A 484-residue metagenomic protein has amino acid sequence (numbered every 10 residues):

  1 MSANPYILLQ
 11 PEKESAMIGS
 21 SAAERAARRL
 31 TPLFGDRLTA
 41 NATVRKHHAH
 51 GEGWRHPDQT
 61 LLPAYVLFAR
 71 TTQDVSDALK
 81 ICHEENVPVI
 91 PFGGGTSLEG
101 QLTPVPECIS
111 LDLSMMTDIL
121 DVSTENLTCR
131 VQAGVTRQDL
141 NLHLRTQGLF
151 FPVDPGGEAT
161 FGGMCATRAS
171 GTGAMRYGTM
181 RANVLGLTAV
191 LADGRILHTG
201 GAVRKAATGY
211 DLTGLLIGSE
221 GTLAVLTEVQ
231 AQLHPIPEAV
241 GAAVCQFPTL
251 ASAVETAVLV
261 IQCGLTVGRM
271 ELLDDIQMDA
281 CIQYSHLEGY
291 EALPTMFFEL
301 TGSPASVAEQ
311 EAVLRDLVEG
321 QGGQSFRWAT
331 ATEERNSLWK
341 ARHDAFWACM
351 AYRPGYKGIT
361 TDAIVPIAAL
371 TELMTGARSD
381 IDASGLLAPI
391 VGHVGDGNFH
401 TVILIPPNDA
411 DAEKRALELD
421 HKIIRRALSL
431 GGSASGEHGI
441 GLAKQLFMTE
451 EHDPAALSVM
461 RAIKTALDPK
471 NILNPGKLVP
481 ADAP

Functional and structural regions predicted by a protein language model:
S2-K80, S97-L127, Q277-S285, T332-T360 (+2 more regions): N-terminal flexible segment immediately upstream of the FAD-binding catalytic core in FAD-dependent oxidoreductases
D36, L428-I440, T465, P469-L473: Alpha-helix capping/hinge segments and adjacent helical runs
T43-G51, P235, G241-T249, V254-L419 (+2 more regions): C-terminal substrate-recognition/cap domain of FAD-linked oxidoreductases
D118-E271, L473: FAD-binding subdomain of flavoenzyme oxidoreductases
R195, Q445-P484: Activity-critical C-terminal alpha-helical subdomain
